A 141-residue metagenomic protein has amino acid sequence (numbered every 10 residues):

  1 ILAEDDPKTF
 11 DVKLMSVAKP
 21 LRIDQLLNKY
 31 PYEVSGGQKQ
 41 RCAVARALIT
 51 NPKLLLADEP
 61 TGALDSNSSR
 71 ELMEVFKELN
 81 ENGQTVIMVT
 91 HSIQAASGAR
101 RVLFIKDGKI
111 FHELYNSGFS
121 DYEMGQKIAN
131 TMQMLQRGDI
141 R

Functional and structural regions predicted by a protein language model:
K8-Q25: Conserved ABC ATPase "signature" region
Y30-V34, Q38-Q40: Conserved ABC ATPase signature
V44, L72: Hydrophobic anchor residue at the start of the ABC signature
I49-K53: A short, proline-enriched helix->beta-strand linker immediately N-terminal to the Walker B motif in ABC-type P-loop
L55-D58: Catalytic Walker B motif of ABC-type/P-loop ATPase nucleotide-binding domains
V75-M88: Conserved catalytic loops of ABC-family nucleotide-binding domains
K109-Q133: Conserved beta-strand-loop-alpha-helix hinge in the C-terminal portion of ABC ATPase nucleotide-binding domains
